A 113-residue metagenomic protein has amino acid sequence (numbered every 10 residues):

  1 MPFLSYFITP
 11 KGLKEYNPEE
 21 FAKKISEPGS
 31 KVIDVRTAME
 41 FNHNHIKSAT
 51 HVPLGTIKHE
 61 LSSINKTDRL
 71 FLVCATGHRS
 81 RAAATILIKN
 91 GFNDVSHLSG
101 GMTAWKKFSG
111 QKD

Functional and structural regions predicted by a protein language model:
M1-S30, A38-R69, H78-D113: Rhodanese-like catalytic fold shared by cysteine-dependent sulfurtransferases and DSP/PTP-type phosphatases
D34: N-terminal glycine-rich beta->alpha transition that marks the start or flank of a dinucleotide-binding site
V73: Short, surface-exposed ligand- or partner-binding patches at beta-edge/loop junctions that are enriched in aromatics
